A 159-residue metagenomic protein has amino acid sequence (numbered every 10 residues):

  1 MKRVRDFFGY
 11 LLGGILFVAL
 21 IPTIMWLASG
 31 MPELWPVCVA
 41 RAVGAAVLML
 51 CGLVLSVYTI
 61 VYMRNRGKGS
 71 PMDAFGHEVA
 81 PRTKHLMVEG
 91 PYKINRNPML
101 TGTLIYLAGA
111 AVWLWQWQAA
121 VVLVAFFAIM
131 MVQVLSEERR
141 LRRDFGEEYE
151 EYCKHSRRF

Functional and structural regions predicted by a protein language model:
M1-E89, T101-F159: Membrane-anchoring alpha-helices and their flanking helix-loop junctions
I94-T101: Histidine-centered phosphotransfer motif of kinases
